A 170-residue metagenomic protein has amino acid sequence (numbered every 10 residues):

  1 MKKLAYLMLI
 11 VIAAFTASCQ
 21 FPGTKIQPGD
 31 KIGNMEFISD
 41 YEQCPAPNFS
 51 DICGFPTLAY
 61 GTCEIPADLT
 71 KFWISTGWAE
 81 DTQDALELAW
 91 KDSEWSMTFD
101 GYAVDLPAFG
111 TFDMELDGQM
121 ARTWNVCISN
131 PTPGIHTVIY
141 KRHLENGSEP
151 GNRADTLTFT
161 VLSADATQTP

Functional and structural regions predicted by a protein language model:
M1-K2, T24: Generic cytosolic/nucleocytoplasmic N-terminal low-complexity/intrinsically disordered segments
K2-L9: Sec-dependent signal peptide recognition, specifically the positively charged N-region followed immediately by
L9-V11, K25: Generic short N-terminal amphipathic or hydrophobic helices
F15-S18: C-terminal motif of bacterial Sec signal peptides marking the signal peptidase cleavage site
G23-F99, A103-P107, D113-T132, T137-P170: Beta-strand-rich recognition domains
